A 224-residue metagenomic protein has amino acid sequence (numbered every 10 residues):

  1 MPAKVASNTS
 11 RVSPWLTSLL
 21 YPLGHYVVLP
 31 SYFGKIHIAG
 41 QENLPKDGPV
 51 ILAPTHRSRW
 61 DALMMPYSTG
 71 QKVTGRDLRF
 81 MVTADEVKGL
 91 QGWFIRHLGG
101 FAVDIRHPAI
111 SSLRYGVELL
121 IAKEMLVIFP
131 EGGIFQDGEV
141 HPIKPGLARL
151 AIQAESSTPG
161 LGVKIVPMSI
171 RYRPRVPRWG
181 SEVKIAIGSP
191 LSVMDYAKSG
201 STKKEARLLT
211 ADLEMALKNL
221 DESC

Functional and structural regions predicted by a protein language model:
P2-V12, L16, I110-C224: Non-catalytic C-terminal accessory region of glycerolipid acyltransferases and related lyso-lipid remodeling enzymes
N8-K35, K88-L98, P177-W179: Alpha-helical membrane-targeting segments
G24-H56: Helix-to-loop junction immediately C-terminal to a conserved catalytic motif
G34, R106-I110: A conditional alpha-helix N-cap/helix-loop micro-motif detector
K35-I38, G100, I165: Generic structural signal for residues in well-ordered beta-strands
I38, K88, I110-L113: Structural motif corresponding to alpha-helix initiation and N-cap regions
E42, A84, D104-R106, S169 (+1 more regions): Residues at the C-termini of beta-strands that transition into short coil/loop
K46-H107: Catalytic core of membrane glycerolipid acyltransferases/transacylases, capturing the structured, soluble-facing
